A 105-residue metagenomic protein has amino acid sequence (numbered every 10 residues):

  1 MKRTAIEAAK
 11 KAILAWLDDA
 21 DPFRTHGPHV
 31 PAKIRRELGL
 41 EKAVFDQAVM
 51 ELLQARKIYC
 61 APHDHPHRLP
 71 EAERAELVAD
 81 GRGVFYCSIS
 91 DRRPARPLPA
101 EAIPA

Functional and structural regions predicted by a protein language model:
T4-G27, P31-A32, V49: Positively charged, polyanion-binding regions of nucleic-acid-associated proteins
P31-K42: Short helix-coil junctions and helix-kink-helix linkers
L40-E51: Short amphipathic alpha-helical interaction segments
V44, A61-P62: A generic structural-conservation signal
E51, R56, P62-A105: Long, low-complexity, charge-rich intrinsically disordered regions
